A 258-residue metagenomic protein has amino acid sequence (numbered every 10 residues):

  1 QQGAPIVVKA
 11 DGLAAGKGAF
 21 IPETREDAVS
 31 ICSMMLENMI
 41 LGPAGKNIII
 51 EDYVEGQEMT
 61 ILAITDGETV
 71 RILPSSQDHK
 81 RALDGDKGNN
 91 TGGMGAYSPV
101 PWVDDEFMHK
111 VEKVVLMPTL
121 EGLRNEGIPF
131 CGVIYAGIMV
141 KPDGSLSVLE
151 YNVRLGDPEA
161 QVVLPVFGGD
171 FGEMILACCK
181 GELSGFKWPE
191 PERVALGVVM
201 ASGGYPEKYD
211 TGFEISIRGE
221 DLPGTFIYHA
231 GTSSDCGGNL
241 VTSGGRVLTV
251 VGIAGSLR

Functional and structural regions predicted by a protein language model:
Q1-G18: A conserved helix-loop-beta module that forms one wall/lid of the active-site cleft in ATP-utilizing catalytic domains
G3, L222-G237: Short amphipathic beta-strand starts and helix->beta connectors
D11, G18-Q161: Internal nucleotide-binding/catalytic subdomain
G16-G18, L196, G244-V250: Short amphipathic alpha-helical segments
L83-G85, G185-K187, T232-L240: Short beta-strand/turn micro-motifs at beta-sheet edges
E112-I134, N152-L222, D235: Active-site "cap" helix and flanking loop/linker of ATP-utilizing ligase/carboxylase catalytic domains
K141, P189-E192, D221-L222, L240-R246: A structural signal for short secondary-structure junctions
T232-C236, T242-R258: Generic C-terminus detector
